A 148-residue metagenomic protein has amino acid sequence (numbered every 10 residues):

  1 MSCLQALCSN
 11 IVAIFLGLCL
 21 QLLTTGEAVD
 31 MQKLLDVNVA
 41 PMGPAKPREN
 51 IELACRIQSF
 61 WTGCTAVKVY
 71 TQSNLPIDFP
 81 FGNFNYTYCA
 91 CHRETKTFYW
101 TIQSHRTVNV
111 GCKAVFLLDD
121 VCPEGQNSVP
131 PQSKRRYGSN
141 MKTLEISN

Functional and structural regions predicted by a protein language model:
M1-G17: Classical eukaryotic N-terminal signal peptides for Sec-dependent ER targeting/secretion, especially the positively
F15-L35, K134, L144: Proline/serine/threonine-rich low-complexity linkers at boundaries of modular beta-sandwich domains
T25-A54: N-terminal edge beta-strand
E52-Q58, T101: Short edge beta-strand/loop segments characteristic of extracellular beta-sandwich folds
V67-P76, V115: Short acidic, flexible loop segments centered on an aromatic residue
F79-C91: Solvent-exposed serine/threonine-rich low-complexity stretches and specific carbohydrate-binding patches
T97-R106: Short, hydrophobic beta-strand segments
D119-N148: Short beta-strand elements
